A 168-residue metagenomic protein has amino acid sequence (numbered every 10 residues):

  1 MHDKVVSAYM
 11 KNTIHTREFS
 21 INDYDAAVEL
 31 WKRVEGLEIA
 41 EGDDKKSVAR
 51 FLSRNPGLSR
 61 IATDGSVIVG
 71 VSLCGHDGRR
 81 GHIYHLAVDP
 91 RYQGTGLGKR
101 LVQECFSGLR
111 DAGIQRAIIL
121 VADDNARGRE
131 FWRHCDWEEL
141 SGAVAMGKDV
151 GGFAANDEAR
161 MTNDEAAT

Functional and structural regions predicted by a protein language model:
I14-A27: A short beta-loop-alpha structural element at the N-terminal edge of CoA-dependent acyl/N-acetyltransferase catalytic
L37-I61, G65: Active-site rim helix/loop that mediates acceptor-substrate recognition in acyltransferases
I61, V67-G75, H82-A87: Conserved beta-strand in the GNAT
G75-Y84, Q93, E139-A143: A conserved beta-turn-beta hairpin within the catalytic core of GNAT-like acetyltransferases that forms part
L86-Q93, V121-A122: A short, internal acetyl-CoA/4′-phosphopantetheine-binding micro-motif in the GNAT/acyltransferase core
G94-S107, H134: Conserved acetyl-CoA-binding loop-helix of GNAT-fold acetyltransferases
L109-V121: Conserved GNAT acetyl-CoA-binding A-motif
I119-G128, G147-V150: Conserved beta-strand-loop-alpha-helix junction that forms the acyl-donor binding cleft
